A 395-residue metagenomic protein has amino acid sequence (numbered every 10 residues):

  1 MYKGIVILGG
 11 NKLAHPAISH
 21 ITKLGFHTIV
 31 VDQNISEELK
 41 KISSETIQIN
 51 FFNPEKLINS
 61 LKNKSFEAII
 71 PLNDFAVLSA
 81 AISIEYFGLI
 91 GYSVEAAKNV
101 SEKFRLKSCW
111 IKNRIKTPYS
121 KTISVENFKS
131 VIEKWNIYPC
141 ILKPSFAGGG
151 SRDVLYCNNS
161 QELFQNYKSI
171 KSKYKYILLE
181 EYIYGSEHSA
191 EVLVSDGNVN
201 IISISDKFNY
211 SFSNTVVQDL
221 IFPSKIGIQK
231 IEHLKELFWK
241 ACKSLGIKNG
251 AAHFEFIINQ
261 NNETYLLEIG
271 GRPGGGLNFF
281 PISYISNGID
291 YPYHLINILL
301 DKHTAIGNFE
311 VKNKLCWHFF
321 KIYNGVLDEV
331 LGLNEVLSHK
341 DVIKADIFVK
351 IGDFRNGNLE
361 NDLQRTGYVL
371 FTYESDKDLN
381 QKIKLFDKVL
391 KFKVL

Functional and structural regions predicted by a protein language model:
M1-A96, T304, I322, K350-Q364 (+1 more regions): ATP-binding N-terminal substructure of ATP-dependent carboxylate-amine bond-forming enzymes
L61-F66, W135-N136, S172-K173: Glycine-rich phosphate-binding loop signature in dinucleotide/nucleotide-binding domains
L89-L155: A conserved helix-loop-beta module that forms one wall/lid of the active-site cleft in ATP-utilizing catalytic domains
D153-T264, P273: Internal nucleotide-binding/catalytic subdomain
C157-N158, V192, F320-N324, V369-S375: Short beta-strand-to-loop capping motifs
H233-F254, Q260, G270-G325: Active-site "cap" helix and flanking loop/linker of ATP-utilizing ligase/carboxylase catalytic domains
K321-I351: Glycine-rich active-site loop/lid that clamps phosphate-bearing ligands
